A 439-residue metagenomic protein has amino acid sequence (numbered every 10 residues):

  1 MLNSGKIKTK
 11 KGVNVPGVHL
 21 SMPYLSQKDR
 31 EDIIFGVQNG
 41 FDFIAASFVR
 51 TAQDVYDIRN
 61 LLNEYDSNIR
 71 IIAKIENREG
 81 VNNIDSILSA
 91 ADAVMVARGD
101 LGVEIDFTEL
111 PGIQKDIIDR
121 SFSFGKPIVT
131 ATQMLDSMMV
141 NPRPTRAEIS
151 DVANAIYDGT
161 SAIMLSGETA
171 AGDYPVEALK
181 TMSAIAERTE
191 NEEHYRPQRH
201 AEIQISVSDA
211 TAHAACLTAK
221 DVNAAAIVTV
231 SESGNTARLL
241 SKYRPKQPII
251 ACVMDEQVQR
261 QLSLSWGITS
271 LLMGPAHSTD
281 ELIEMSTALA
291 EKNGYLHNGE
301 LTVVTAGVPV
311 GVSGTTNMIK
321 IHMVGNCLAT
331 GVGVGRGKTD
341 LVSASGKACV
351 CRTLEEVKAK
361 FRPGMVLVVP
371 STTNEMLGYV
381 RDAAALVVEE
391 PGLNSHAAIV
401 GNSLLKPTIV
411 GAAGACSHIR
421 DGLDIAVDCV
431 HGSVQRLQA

Functional and structural regions predicted by a protein language model:
M1-S26, L289, Y295-E355, V380-A383 (+1 more regions): Acidic, glycine-rich flexible loop/linker segments
L2-G5, F48-T51, I75-R78, D92 (+17 more regions): Short, ordered loop/turn segments at secondary-structure junctions
P16-T132, M138-I149, I156: Conserved alpha/beta-domain cores
H19-V37, F41, A201-V222, V230-S231: Polyanion-binding loop/helix "lid" in catalytic or ligand-binding cores
Y65-S67, F124, V222, W266 (+1 more regions): Helix C-cap/helix->beta junction micro-motif
R70, P127, P248, T269 (+3 more regions): Proline-centered loop/turn at the N-terminus of a beta-strand
D85, I118, F122, V129 (+9 more regions): ATP-dependent carboxylate/acyl-activation modules
A178, E192-Q204: Long, amphipathic alpha-helical stalk/connector segments used for oligomerization, subunit docking, or mechanical
